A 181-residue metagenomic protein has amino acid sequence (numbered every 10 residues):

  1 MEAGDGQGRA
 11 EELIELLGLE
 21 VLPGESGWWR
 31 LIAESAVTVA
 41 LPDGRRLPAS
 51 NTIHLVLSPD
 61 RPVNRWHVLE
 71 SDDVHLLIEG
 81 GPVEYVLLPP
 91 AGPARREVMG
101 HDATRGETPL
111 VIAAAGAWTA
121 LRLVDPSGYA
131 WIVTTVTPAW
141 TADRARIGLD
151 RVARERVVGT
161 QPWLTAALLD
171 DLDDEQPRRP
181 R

Functional and structural regions predicted by a protein language model:
M1-V111, A120-L121, S127-G128, P138-T141 (+1 more regions): Non-catalytic, conserved peripheral segments adjacent to functional cores
T135: Histidine-centered acyl-transfer/condensation active-site motif and its immediate structural neighborhood
